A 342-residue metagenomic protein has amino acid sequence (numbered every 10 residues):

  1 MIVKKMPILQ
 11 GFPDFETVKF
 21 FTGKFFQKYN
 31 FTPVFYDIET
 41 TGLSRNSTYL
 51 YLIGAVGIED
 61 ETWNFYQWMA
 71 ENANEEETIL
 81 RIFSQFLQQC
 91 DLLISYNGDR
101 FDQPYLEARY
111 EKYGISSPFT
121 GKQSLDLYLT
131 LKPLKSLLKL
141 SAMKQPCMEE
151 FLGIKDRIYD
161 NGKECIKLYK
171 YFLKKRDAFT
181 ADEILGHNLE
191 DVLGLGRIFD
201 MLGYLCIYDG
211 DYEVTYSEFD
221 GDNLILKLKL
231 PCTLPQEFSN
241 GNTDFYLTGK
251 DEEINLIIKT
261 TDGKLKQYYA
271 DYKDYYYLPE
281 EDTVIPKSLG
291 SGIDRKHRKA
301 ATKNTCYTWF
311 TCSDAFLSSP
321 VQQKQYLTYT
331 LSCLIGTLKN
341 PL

Functional and structural regions predicted by a protein language model:
M1-T48, I58-L342: DEDD superfamily 3′-5′ metal-dependent exonuclease/proofreading module
I53-A55: Short beta-strand scaffold segments in enzyme catalytic cores
